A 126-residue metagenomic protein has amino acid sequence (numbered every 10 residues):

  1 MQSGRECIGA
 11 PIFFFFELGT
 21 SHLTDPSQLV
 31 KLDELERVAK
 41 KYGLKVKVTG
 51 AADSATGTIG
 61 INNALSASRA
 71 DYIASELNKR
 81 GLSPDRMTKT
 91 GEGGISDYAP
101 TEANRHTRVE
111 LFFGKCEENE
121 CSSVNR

Functional and structural regions predicted by a protein language model:
M1-K45, A103, F112-R126: Periplasmic peptidoglycan-binding/tethering modules of Gram-negative envelope proteins
E6-A10, K47, R69-S75: A broad, low-specificity signal for short, low-complexity segments enriched in glycine/proline and polar/charged
P11-I12, G19, G50-G57: General secondary-structure edge motif
A51-R126: Periplasmic OmpA-like peptidoglycan-binding domain that tethers envelope proteins to the cell wall
